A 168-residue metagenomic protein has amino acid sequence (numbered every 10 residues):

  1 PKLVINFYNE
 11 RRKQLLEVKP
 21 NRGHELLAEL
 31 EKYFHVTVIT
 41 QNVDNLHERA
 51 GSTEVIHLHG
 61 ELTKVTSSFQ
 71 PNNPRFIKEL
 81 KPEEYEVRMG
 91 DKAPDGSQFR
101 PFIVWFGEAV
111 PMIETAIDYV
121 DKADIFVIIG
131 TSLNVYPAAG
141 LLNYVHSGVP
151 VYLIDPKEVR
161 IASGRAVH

Functional and structural regions predicted by a protein language model:
P1-H168: Conserved catalytic alpha/beta core of Sir2/sirtuin-type deacylases, generalized to analogous enzyme cores that bind
